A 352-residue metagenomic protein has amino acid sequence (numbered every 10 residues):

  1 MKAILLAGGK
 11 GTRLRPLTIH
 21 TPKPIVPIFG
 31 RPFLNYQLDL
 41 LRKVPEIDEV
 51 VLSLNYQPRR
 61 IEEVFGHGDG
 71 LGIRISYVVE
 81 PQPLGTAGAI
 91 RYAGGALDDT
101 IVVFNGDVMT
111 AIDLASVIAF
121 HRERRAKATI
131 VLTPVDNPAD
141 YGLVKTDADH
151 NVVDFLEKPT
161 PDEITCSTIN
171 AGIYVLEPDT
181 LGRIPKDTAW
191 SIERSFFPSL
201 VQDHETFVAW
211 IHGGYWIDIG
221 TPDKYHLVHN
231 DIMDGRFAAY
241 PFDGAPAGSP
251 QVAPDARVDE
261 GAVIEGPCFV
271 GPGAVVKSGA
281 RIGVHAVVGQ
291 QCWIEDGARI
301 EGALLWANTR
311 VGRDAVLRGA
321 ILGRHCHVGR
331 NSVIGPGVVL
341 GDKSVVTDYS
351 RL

Functional and structural regions predicted by a protein language model:
K2-L5, R13, P27-S116, G335-G337 (+2 more regions): Conserved N-terminal catalytic core of the sugar/cofactor nucleotidyltransferase
E46-I47, D98, R125-A126, H204-E205: Short, high-confidence coil segments that cap the C-terminus of an alpha-helix and link into the following beta-strand
V51-N55, V131-L132, I321: Short internal beta-strands
I101-V102, M109, A115-R122, D136-P138 (+1 more regions): Catalytic-core segments of class I nucleotidyltransferases/pyrophosphorylases that form NMP-activated intermediates
R124-P134: A short, conserved acidic/glycine-rich loop-to-beta-strand motif that forms the donor nucleotide-sugar/metal
T146-D149: Short acidic-glycine loop/turn motifs at beta-strand connectors
Q202-E295, R299-E301: Extended, small-residue-rich solenoid/repeat segments and analogous flexible loops that form exposed scaffolds
W293-L352: Glycine-rich hexapeptide-repeat left-handed beta-helix
